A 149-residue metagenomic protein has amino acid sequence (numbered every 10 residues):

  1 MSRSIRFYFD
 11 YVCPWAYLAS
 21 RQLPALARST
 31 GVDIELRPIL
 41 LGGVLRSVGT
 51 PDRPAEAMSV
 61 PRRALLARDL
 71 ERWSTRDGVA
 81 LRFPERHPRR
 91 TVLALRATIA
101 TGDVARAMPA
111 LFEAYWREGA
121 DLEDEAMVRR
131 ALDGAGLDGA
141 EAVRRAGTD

Functional and structural regions predicted by a protein language model:
M1-F7, Y11-R37, I99, D103-D149: C-terminal cap of thioredoxin/glutaredoxin-like
M1-L81: Extracytoplasmic thiol/disulfide redox context detector
L40, H87, R145: Residue-level "edge-of-site" marker
R53-A55, V79-F83, A94, F112-W116: Short, flexible active-site loops
P61, V79-I99: Dinucleotide-binding Rossmann-like beta1-alpha1 core, especially the glycine-rich loop that anchors the ADP
A67, A94-L95, M108: A general structural signal for well-ordered alpha-helical segments in protein cores
